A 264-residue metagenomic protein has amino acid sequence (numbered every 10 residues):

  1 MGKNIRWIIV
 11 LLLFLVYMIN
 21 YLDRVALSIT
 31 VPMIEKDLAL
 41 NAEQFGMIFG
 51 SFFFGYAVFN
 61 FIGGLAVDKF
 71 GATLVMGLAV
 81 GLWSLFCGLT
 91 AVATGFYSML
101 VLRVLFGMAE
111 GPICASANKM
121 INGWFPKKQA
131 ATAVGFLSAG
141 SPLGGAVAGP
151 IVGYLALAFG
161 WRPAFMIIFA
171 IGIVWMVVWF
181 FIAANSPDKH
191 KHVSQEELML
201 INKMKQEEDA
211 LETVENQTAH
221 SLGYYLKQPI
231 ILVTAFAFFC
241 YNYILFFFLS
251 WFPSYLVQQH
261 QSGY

Functional and structural regions predicted by a protein language model:
I8-A42, F248-P253: Extracytoplasmic
V25, F53-F61, G111, G145-A146: Residue-level signature of mid-helix packing/kink "hotspots" within the transmembrane helices of 12-pass Major
L27-S28, S221-Y264: Extracytoplasmic gate region of multi-pass secondary transporters
I34-E35, A66-V67, I151-F159, L256-V257: Interfacial helix-cap and linker-helix signal at transmembrane-aqueous boundaries of multi-pass secondary transporters
A39, G71, V92-S98, A109 (+2 more regions): Helix-breaking motifs and short loop linkers at transmembrane-helix boundaries and internal kinks in secondary membrane
V58-Y97: Conserved MFS/SLC helix-loop-helix module at the cytosolic interface between two early adjacent transmembrane helices
L102-P142: Cytoplasmic helix-loop-helix junction between adjacent transmembrane helices in 12-TM secondary transporters
L137-H190: Helix-loop-helix hairpin linking two adjacent transmembrane segments in secondary transporters
